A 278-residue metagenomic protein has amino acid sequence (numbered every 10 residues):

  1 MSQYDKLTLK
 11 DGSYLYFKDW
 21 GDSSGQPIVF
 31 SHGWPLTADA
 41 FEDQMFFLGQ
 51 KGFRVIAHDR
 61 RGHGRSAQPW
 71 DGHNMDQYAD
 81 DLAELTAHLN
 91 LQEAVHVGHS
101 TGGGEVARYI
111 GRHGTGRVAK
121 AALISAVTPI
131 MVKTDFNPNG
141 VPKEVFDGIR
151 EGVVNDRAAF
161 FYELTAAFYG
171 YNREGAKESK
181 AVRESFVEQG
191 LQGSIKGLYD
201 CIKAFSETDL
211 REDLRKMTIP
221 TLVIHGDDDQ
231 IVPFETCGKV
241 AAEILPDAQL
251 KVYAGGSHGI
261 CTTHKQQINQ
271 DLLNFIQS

Functional and structural regions predicted by a protein language model:
S13-D71: Conserved HGGG/HGGXW glycine-rich cap/lid loop of the alpha/beta-hydrolase fold
H32-W34, A94, G98-S100: Conserved alpha/beta-hydrolase "nucleophile elbow" surrounding the catalytic nucleophile
Q77-A94: Conserved acidic catalytic loop of the alpha/beta-hydrolase fold
A107-R112, G116-N155: Flexible "cap/lid" loop of the alpha/beta hydrolase fold
P129-V141, E151-R215: Conserved alpha/beta-hydrolase catalytic His-Asp/Glu region
M217, V223-H225, D229: Short beta-strand/loop motif that positions the catalytic acidic residue of the alpha/beta-hydrolase fold
Q230-T236: Conserved alpha/beta-hydrolase "acid-adjacent" motif
A248-S278: Catalytic active-site module of serine/aspartate enzymes centered on a nucleophile-bearing elbow/loop
